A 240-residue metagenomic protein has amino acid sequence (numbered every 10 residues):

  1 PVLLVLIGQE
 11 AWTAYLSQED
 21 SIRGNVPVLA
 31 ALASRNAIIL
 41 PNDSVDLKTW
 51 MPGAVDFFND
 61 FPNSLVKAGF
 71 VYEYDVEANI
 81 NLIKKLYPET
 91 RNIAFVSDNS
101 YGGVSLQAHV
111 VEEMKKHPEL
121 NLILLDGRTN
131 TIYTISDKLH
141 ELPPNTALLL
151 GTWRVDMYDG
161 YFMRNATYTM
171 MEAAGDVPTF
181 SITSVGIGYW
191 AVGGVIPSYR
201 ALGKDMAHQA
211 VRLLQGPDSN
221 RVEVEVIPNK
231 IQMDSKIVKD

Functional and structural regions predicted by a protein language model:
P1-D240: Short hydrophobic alpha-helices and adjacent helix-cap/hinge residues
